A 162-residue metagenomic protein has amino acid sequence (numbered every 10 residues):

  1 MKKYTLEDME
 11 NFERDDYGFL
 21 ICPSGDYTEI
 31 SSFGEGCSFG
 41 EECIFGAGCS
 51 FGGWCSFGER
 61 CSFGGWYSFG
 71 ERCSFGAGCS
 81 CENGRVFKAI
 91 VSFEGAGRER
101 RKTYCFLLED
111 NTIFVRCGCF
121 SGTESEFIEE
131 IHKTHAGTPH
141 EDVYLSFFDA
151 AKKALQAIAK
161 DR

Functional and structural regions predicted by a protein language model:
M1-E41: Extended, small-residue-rich solenoid/repeat segments and analogous flexible loops that form exposed scaffolds
I30-V86: A detector of tandem-repeat and repeat-rich interaction/domain scaffolds
F63-G65, F69, F75-S125, E129-E130: Glycine-rich hexapeptide-repeat left-handed beta-helix
E130-I131, A154: Generic structural signal for bulky hydrophobic/aromatic residues embedded in well-ordered secondary structure
K133-G137: An acidic, charge-biased composition feature
D142-R162: Charged phosphate-binding loop/patch that engages nucleotide di/tri-phosphates or the phosphate backbone of nucleic
